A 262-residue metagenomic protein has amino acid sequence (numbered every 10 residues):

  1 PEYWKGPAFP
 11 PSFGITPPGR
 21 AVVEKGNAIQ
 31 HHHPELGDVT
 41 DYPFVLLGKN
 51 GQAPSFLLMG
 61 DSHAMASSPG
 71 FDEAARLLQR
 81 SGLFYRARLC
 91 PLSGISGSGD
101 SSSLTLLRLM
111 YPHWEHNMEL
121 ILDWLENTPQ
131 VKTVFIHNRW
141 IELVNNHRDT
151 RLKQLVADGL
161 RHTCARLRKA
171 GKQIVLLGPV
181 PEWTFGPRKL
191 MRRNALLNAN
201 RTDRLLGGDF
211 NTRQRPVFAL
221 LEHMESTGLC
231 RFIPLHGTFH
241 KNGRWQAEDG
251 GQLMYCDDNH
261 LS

Functional and structural regions predicted by a protein language model:
P1-L261: Extracellular/periplasmic envelope-modification machinery, especially enzymes that add or remove acyl/ester groups on
